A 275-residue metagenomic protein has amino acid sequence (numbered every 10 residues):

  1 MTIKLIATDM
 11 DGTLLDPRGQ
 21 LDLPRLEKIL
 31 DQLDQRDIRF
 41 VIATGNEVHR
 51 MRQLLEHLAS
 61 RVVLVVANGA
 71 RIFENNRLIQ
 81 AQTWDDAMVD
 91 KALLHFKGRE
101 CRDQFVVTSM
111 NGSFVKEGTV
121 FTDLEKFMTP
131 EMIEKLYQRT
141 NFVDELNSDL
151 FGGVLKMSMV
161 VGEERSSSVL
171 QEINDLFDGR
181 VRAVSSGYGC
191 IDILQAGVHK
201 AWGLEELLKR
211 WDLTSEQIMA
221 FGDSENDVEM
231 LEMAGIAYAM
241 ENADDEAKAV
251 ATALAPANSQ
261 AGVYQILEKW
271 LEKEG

Functional and structural regions predicted by a protein language model:
M1-L5, L23, I191-G275: Mg2+-dependent phosphoryl-transfer enzymes with acidic/Ser/Thr/Gly-rich catalytic loops
K4-G19: Asp-based phosphoryl-transfer active-site loop
L21-M128: Active-site phosphate-binding/coordination module
Q32, H95, E172-D175, E246: Alpha-helical scaffold elements within enzyme catalytic domains, especially in hydrolases
L33, N68, A92, M157 (+3 more regions): Residue-level signal for inorganic ion chemistry
M51-L55, V169, I173, L231 (+2 more regions): Hydrophobic packing residues within well-ordered alpha-helices of enzyme cores
L58-S60, N68, L176-G179, M233-A234 (+1 more regions): Short, structured coil segments at secondary-structure junctions
R102-Q104, T108-F221: Conserved acidic, metal-coordinating active-site core of Asp-based, Mg2+-dependent phosphoryl-transfer enzymes
